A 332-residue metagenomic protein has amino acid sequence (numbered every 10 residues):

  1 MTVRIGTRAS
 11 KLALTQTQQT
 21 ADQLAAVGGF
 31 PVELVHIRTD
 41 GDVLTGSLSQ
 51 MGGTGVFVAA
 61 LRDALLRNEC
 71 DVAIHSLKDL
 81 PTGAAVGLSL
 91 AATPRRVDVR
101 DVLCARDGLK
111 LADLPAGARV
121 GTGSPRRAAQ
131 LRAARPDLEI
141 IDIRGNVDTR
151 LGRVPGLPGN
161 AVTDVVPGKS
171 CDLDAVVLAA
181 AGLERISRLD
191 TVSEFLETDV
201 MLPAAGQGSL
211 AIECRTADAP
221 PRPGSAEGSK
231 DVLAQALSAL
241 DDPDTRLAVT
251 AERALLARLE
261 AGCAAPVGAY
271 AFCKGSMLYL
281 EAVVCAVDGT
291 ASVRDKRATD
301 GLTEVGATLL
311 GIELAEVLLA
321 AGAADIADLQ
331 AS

Functional and structural regions predicted by a protein language model:
M1-R38, G46, Q50, A133-S332: Small-molecule-sensing regulatory modules
R4-G6, A73, A91, G121 (+1 more regions): Short, well-ordered beta-strand segments
S47-V72: Short, structured active-site "lid" loops
N68, V86, A116, A161 (+1 more regions): Structured loop/turn residues at beta-strand edges in well-structured enzyme cores
C70-I74, D174-A175: Short, Asp-centered acidic motifs that coordinate Mg2+ and/or phosphate in catalytic or ligand-binding sites
L77-L80, V86-D137: A conserved helix-loop-strand patch within extracytoplasmic ligand-binding domains of the periplasmic binding
